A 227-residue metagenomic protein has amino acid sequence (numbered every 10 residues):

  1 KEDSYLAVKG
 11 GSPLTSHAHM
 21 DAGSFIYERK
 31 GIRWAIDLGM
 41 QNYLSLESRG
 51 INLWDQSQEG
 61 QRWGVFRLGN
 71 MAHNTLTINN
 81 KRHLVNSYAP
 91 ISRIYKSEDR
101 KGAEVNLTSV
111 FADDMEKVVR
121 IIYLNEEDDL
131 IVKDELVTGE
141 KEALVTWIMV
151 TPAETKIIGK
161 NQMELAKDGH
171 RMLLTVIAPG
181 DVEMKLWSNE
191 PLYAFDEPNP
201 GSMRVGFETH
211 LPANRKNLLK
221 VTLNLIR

Functional and structural regions predicted by a protein language model:
K1-W34, Y95-R100, E104-N106, G206-N214: Carbohydrate-active enzyme catalytic cores, enriched for enzymes that act on polyanionic acidic polysaccharides
G11, G39, L136: Anionic group-transfer/hydrolysis microenvironments
L14, N42, L84: Glycine-rich nucleotide phosphate-binding loop and flanking beta-alpha elements of Rossmann-like dinucleotide-binding
A35-L38, Y43-E47: Cytochrome P450 core scaffold surrounding the K-helix E-X-X-R motif and the conserved "meander" helix-loop region
L46-R227: CBM-like, beta-strand-rich accessory domains located in the C-terminal region of large, secreted polysaccharide-active
